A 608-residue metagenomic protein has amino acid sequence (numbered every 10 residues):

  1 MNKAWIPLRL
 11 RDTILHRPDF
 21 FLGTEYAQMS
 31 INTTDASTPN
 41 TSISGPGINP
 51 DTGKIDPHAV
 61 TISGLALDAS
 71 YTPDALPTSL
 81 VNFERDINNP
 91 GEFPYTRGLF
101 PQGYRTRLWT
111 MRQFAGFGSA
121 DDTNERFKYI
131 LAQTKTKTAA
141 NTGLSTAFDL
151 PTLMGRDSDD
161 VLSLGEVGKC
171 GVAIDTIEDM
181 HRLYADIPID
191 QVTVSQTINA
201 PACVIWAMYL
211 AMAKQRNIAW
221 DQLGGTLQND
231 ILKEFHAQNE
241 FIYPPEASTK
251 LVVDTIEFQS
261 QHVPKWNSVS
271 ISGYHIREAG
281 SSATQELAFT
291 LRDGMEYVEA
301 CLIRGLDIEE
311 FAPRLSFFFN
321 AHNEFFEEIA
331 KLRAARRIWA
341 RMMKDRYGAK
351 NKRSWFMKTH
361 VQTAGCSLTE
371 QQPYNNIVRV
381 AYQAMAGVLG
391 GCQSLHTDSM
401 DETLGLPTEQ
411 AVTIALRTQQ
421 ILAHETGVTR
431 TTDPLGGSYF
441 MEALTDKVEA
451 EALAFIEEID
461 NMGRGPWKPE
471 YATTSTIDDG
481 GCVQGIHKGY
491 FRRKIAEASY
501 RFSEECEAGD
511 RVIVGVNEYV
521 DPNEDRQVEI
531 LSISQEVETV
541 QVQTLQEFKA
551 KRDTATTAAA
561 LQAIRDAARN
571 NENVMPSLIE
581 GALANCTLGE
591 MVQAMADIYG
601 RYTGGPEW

Functional and structural regions predicted by a protein language model:
N2, D12, H16-D19: Intrinsic-disorder-associated, low-complexity terminal segments enriched in Asp/Asn/His/Tyr and depleted of Lys/Arg
E25-H322, E327, R346, R353-H360 (+3 more regions): Catalytic alpha/beta active-site cores
N40-T41, P46-G53, A59-L76, F148-L150 (+3 more regions): Flexible, glycine-rich loop/tail regions that form catalytic "lids" or insertion modules at the edges of active sites
F117, R126-Q133, I177-I187, M208-M212 (+16 more regions): Generic, well-ordered alpha-helical scaffold segments in large soluble proteins
G165-G168, K233-Y243, I276-S281, F319-E324 (+6 more regions): Short beta-alpha connecting loops at secondary-structure transitions that line or flank enzyme active sites
D175, A200, N239-Q259, R336 (+4 more regions): Phosphate/diphosphate-binding loops
D307-F311, A349-T363, Q371-M400, P407-T432 (+2 more regions): Flexible glycine/proline-rich, aromatic-decorated loop/lid segments
